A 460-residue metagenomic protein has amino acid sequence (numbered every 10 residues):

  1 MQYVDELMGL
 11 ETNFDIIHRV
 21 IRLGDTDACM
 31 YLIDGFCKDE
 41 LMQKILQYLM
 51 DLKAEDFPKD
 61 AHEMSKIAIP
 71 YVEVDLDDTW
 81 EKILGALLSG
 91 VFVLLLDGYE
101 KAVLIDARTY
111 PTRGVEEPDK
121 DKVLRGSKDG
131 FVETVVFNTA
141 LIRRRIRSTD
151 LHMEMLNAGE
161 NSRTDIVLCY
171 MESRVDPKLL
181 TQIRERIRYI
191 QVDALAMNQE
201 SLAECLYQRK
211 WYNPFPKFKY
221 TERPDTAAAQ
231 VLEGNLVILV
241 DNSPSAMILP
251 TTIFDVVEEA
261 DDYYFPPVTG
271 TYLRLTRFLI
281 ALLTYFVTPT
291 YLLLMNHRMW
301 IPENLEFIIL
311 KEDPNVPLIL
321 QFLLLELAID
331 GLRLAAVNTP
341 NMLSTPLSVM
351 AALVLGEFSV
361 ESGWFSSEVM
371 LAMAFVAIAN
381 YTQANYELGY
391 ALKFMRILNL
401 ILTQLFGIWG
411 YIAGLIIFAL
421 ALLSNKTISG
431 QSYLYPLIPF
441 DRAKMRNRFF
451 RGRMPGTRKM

Functional and structural regions predicted by a protein language model:
M1-T290, L294-E303, F307, L422-M460: Membrane-embedded alpha-helical signal segments
D5, R143, A228, I329 (+2 more regions): Short glycine-/small-residue-rich flexible loop motifs, especially phosphate/cofactor-binding loops
L88, L124, V354, E361 (+1 more regions): Short glycine/serine/threonine-biased micro-segments
R147, R188, R333, V360 (+1 more regions): Short polybasic/polar patches that bind polyanions
I238, S245, T251-N399: Transmembrane alpha-helical segments that form the functional core of multipass membrane systems
S367-V369, M373-M460: Hydrophobic alpha-helical transmembrane segments of membrane transport and translocation systems, primarily multi-pass
